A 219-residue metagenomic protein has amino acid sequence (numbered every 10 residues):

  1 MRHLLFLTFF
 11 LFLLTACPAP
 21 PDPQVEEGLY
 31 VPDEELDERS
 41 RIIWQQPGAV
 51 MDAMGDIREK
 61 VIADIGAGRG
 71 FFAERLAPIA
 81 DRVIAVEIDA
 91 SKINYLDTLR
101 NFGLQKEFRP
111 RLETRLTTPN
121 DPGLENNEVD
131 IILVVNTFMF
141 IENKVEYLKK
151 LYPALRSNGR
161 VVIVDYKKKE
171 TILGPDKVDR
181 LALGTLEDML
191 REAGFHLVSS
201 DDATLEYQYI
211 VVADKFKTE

Functional and structural regions predicted by a protein language model:
G28-Q45: Class I SAM-dependent methyltransferase Rossmann-like catalytic core, especially the SAM/SAH-binding loop
R41-K60: Conserved alpha-helix/loop element of class I SAM-dependent methyltransferases that forms part of the SAM/SAH-binding
A63, A67-P122: Class I SAM-dependent methyltransferase SAM/SAH-binding core
P122-I132: A short acidic, Gly/Pro-enriched loop at the edge of an enzyme's catalytic core that lines a small-molecule cofactor
D130-K144: A short SAM/SAH-binding and catalytic strip from SAM-dependent methyltransferases
V145-R160: A short glycine-rich, Lys/Arg-flanked "PGG" loop and its adjoining helix->strand segment in the class I
V162-E187: Conserved class I S-adenosyl-L-methionine
S199, A203-E219: Core SAM-dependent methyltransferase catalytic element
